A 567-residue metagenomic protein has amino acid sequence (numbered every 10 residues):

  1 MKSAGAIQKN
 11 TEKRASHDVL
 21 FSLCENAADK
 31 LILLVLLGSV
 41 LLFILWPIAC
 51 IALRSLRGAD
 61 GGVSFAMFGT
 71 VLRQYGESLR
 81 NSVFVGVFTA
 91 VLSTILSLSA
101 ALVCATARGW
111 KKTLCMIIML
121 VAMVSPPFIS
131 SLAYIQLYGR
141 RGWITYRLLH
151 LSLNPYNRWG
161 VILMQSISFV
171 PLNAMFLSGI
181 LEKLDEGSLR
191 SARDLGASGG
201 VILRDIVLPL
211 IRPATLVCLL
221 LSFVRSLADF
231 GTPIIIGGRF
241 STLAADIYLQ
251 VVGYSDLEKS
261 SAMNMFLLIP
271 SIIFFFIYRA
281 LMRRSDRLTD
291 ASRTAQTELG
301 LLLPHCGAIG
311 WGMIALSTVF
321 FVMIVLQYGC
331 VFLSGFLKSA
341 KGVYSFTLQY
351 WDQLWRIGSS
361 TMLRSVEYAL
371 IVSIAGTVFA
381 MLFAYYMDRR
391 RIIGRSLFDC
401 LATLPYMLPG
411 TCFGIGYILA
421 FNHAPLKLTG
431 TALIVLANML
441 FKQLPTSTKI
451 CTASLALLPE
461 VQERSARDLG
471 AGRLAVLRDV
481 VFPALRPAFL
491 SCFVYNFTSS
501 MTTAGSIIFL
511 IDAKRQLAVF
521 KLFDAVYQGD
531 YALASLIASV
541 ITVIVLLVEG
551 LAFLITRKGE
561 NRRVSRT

Functional and structural regions predicted by a protein language model:
M1-V35, A280-T318, L551-T567: Transmembrane alpha-helical segments of polytopic membrane transport and secretion proteins
A28-A59, V71-E182, L210-G231, A262-A280 (+5 more regions): Membrane-water interface segments at the C-terminal ends of transmembrane alpha-helices in multi-pass inner-membrane
V63-L72, F346-W355: A short amphipathic helical element positioned immediately N-terminal to and/or at the very start of a transmembrane
L195-A197, P209, L469-A471, P483: Glycine/proline-centered hinge or cleavage motifs at structural transition points of membrane proteins
S198, D286-L303, A340-L354: Juxtamembrane inter-helical linkers in multi-pass membrane proteins
F230-Y254, S339-V343, A504-Y531, S565-T567: Glycine-rich helix-loop "coupling/hinge" segments at transmembrane-helix boundaries in multipass transporters
A245-P270: Helix-loop-helix hairpin linking two adjacent transmembrane segments in secondary transporters
